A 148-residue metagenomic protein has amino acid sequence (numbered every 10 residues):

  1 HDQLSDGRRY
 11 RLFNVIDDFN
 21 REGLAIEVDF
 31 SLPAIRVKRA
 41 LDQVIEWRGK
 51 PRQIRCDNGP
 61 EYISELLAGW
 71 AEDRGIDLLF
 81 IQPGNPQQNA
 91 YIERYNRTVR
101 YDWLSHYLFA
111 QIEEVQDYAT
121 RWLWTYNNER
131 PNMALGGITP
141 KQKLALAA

Functional and structural regions predicted by a protein language model:
H1-A148: Charged DNA-binding/catalytic regions of mobile-element recombinases
